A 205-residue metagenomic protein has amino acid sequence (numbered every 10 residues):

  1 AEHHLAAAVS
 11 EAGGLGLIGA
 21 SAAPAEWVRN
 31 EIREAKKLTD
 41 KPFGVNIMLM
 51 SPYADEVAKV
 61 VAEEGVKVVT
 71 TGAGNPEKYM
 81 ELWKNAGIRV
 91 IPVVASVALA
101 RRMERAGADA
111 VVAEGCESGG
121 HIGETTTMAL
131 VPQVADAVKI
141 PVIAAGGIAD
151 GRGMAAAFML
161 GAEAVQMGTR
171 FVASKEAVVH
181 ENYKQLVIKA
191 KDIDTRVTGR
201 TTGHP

Functional and structural regions predicted by a protein language model:
A1-P141: Active-site entrance/lid segments in N-terminal catalytic domains of soluble metabolic enzymes
L5, A129-I143, A149-P205: Conserved active-site-proximal phosphate/metal-binding subdomains
